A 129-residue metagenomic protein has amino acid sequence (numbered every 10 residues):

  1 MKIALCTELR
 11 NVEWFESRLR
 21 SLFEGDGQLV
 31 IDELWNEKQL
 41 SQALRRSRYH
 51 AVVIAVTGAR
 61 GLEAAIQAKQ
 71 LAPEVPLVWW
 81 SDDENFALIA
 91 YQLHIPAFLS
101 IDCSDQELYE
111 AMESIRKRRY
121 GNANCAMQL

Functional and structural regions predicted by a protein language model:
L5-D32: Two-component/phosphorelay signaling modules centered on CheY-like receiver
L34-A51: Acidic, metal-coordinating helix/loop segments flanking the phosphotransfer/catalytic sites of two-component signaling
V53-V56, E74-N85: A short, hydrophobic beta-strand element within the central beta-sheet of small alpha/beta folds
L62-P73: Short amphipathic alpha-helix used as the core "switch/output" element in two-component signaling
C103-M112: C-terminal output helix
R116-L129: Conserved binding/recognition cores within well-folded domains
